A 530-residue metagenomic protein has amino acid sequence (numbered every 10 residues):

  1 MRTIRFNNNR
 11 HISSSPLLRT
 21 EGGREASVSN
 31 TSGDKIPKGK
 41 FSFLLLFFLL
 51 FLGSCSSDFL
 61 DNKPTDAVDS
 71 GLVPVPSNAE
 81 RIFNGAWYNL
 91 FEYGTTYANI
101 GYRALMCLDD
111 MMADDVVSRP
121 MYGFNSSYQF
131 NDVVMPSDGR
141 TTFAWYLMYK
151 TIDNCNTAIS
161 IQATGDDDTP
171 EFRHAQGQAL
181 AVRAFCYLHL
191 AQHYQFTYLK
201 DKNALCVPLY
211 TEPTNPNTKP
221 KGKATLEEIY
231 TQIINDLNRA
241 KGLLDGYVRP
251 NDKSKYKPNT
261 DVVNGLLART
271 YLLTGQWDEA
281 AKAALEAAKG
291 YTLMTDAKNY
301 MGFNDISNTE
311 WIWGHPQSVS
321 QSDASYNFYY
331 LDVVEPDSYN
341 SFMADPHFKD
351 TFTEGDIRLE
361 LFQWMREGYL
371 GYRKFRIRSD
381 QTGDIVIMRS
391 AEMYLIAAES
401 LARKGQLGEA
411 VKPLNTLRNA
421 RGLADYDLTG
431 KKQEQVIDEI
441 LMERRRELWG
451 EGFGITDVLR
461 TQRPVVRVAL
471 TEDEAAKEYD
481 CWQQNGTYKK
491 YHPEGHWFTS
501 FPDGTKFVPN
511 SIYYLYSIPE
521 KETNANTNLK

Functional and structural regions predicted by a protein language model:
L18-G22, D34, G39: Glycine-biased, low-complexity coil/linker segments
C55-M106, F352, Y426, G430 (+2 more regions): Membrane-proximal, proline-rich intrinsically disordered regions
A67-L72, Y97-S118, Q195-N203, V207 (+2 more regions): Short, surface-exposed recognition loops and adjoining beta-strand edges that mediate ligand/DNA contacts, enriched
M121-Y194, A224, G242-D245, D380-I385 (+3 more regions): Conserved, well-structured interaction surfaces
E279-A391, L423-A424, I437-E439, E447 (+6 more regions): Hydrophobic-face positions in mid-chain alpha helices that act as interaction patches
